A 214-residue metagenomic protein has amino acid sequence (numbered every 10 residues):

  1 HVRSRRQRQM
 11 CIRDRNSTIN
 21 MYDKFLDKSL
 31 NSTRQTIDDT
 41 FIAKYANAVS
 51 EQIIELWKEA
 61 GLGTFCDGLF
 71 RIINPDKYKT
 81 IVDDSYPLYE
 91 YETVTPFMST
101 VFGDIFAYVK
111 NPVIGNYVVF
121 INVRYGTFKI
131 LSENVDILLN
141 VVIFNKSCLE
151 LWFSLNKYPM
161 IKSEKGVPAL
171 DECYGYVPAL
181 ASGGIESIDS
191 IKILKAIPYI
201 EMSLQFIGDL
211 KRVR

Functional and structural regions predicted by a protein language model:
H1-D14: Single conserved hydrophobic/aromatic residue that forms the stacking wall/gate of nucleotide- or nucleobase-binding
R6, V101, R124: Short, ordered coil/turn segments that flank beta-strands lining enzyme active or ligand-binding pockets
Q7, P96, I137-L138: Generic detector of isolated residues embedded in canonical secondary-structure elements
R8, K79-E90, V141-V142, E150 (+2 more regions): Charged, low-complexity, helix-prone segments enriched in Lys/Glu/Asp/Gln
R15-I114, V119, E172-R214: A surface-exposed partner-binding patch
Y117-W152: Compact, glycine/acidic-enriched structural inserts
L139-K195: An amphipathic alpha-helical core segment
